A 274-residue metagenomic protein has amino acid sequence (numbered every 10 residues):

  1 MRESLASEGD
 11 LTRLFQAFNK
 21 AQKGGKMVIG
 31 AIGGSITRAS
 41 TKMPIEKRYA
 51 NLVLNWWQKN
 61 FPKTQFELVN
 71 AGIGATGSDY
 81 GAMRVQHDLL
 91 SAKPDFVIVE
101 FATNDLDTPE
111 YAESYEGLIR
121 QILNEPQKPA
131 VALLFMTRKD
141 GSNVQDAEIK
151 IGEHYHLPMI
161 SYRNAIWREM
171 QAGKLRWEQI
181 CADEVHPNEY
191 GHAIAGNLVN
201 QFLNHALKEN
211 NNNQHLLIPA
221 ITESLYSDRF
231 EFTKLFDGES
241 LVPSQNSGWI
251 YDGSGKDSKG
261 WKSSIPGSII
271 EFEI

Functional and structural regions predicted by a protein language model:
M1-A31, T37-P44, N55-T64, K174 (+1 more regions): N-terminal secretory targeting modules
Q22, R48-A71, T76, Y80-N211 (+2 more regions): Alpha-helical cap/lid subdomain in secreted, periplasmic, or secretory-pathway luminal O-acyl-processing enzymes
S35-R38, T103-D105: A short, flexible beta-alpha/helix-coil linker loop
